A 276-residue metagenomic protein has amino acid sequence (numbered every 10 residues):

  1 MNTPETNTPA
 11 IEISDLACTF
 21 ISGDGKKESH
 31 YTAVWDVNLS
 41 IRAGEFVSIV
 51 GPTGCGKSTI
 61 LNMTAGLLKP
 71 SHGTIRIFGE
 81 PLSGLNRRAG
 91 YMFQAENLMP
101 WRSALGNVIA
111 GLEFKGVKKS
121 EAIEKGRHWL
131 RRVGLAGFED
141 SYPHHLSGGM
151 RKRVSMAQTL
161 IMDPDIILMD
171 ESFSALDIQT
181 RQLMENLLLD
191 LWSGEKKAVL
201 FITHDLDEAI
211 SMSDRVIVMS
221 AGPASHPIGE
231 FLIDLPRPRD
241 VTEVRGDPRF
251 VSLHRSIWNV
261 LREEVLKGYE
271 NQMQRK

Functional and structural regions predicted by a protein language model:
V50-P52: The feature captures the beta-strand-to-loop junction immediately N-terminal to the Walker
A65: Helix-to-loop junction immediately C-terminal to a conserved catalytic motif
G73-G84: Conserved ABC transporter NBD signature motif
R102-A110: Short coil-to-helix segment of the ABC ATPase nucleotide-binding domain corresponding to the Q-loop/switch region
I109, E113, S120-F138, D190: Conserved ABC ATPase "signature" region
S141-H144, M162: Conserved signature/switch motifs of ABC ATPase nucleotide-binding domains
